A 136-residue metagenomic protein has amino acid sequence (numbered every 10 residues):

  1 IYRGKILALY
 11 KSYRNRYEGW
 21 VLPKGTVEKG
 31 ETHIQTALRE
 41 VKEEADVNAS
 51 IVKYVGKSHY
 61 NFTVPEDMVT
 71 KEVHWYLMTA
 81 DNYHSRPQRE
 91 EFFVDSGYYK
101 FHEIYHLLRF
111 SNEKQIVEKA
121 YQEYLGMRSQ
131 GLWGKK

Functional and structural regions predicted by a protein language model:
I1-L22: N-terminal strand-loop-strand
K5-L7, Y54, F101, E118-Y121 (+1 more regions): A generic structural signal for ordered secondary structure
Y17, G30, K119-A120: A periodicity- and composition-biased signal for non-globular, repetitive helical segments
P23, K29, K135: Functional cleft and adjacent loop/helix regions within the main domain that mediate ligand binding or catalysis
V27-Q115: Unchanged
H106-K136: Charged phosphate-binding loop/patch that engages nucleotide di/tri-phosphates or the phosphate backbone of nucleic
